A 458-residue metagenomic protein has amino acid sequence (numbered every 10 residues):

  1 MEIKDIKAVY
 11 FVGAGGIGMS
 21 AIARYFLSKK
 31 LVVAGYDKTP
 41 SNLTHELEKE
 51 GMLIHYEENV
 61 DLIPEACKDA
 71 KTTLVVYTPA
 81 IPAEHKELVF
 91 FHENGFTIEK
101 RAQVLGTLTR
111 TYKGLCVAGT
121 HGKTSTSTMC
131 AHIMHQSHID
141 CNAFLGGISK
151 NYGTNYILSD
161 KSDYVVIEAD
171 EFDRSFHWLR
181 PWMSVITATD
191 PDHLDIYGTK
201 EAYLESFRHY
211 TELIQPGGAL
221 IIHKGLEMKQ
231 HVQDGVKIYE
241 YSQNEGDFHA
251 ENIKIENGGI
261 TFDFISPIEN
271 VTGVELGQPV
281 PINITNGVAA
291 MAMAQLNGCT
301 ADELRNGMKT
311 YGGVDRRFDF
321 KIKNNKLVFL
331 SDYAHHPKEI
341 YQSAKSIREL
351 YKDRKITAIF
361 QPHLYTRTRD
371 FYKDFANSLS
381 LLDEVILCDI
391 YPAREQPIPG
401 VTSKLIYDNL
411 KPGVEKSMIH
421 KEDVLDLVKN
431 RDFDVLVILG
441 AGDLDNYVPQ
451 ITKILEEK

Functional and structural regions predicted by a protein language model:
M1-C116, M129-A131, E245, H249 (+4 more regions): Short, basic phosphate-binding NTP loop
E2-A8, G18, Y25-K29, E256-G258 (+1 more regions): Nucleotide phosphate-binding/pyrophosphate-handling subdomain across enzymes that bind or process nucleotide phosphates
Y10-V12, C116, N142, V165 (+3 more regions): Conserved beta-strand elements of the Class I
Y25-L31, E48, L62-K68, P79-I222 (+4 more regions): Phosphate-binding loop of NTP-binding sites
L31-K38, L220-K224, T357-F360, L382-P392: Short internal beta-strands
E50, K237, A376-D434: C-terminal helical cap/extension that packs against the catalytic core of soluble nucleotide-cofactor enzymes
K71-T72, D423-I454: A glycine-rich beta-strand to alpha-helix segment that forms a phosphate/ribose-binding loop at ligand/cofactor sites
F96, A202, Y210-G217, Q342-Y351 (+1 more regions): P-loop/Walker A phosphate-binding loop and immediately adjacent motor/lid segment at beta-alpha junctions
